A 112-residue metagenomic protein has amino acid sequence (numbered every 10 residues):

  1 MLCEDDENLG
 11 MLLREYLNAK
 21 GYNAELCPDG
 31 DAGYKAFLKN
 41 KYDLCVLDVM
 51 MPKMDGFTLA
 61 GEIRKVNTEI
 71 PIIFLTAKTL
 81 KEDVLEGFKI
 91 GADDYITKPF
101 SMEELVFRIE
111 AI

Functional and structural regions predicted by a protein language model:
M1-I112: N-terminal/domain-start alpha-helical segments
